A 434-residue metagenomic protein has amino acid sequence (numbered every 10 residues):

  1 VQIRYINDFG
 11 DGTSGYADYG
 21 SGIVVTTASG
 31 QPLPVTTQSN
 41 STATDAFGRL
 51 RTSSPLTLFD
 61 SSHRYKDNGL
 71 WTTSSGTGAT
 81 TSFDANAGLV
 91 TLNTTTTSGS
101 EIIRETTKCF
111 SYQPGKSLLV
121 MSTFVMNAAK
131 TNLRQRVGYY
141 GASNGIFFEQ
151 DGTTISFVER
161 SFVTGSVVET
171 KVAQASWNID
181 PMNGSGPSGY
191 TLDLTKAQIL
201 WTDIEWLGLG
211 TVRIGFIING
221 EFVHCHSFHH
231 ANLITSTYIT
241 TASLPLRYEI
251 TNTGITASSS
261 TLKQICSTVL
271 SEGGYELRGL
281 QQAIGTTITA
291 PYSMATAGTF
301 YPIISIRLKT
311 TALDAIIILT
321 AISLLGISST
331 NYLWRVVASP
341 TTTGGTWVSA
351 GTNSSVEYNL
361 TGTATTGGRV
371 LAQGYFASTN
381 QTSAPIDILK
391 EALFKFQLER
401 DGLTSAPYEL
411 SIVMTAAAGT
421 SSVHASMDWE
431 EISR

Functional and structural regions predicted by a protein language model:
V1-S75, G273-T330: Extended, low-complexity segments enriched in Ser/Thr/Gly and acidic residues that occur primarily in surface-exposed
Q2-R4, S117-V125, F147-E149, V158 (+5 more regions): Residues within well-ordered beta-strands of beta-sheet-rich folds
D8-F9, K130-G152, E221-H224, S405-P407 (+1 more regions): C-terminal interaction-tip segments
T36-V120, F124-V125, E205-L207: Flexible, glycine/threonine- and acidic-rich loop/arm segments that mediate assembly and lattice contacts in viral
S62, Y112-M126, S271-T415, H424-S433: Beta-rich globular "head" domains
L92-V168, R307-L308, L324-S329, P340-W347: Secretory/extracellular carbohydrate-interaction modules and structurally similar beta-sandwich "look-alikes"
R134-A197, R369-Q381: Glycine-aromatic-enriched beta-strand/loop faces of beta-sandwich-type recognition domains, especially lectin-like
F147, L192-T195, W201-T287: Aromatic sugar-binding interfaces of carbohydrate-active proteins
